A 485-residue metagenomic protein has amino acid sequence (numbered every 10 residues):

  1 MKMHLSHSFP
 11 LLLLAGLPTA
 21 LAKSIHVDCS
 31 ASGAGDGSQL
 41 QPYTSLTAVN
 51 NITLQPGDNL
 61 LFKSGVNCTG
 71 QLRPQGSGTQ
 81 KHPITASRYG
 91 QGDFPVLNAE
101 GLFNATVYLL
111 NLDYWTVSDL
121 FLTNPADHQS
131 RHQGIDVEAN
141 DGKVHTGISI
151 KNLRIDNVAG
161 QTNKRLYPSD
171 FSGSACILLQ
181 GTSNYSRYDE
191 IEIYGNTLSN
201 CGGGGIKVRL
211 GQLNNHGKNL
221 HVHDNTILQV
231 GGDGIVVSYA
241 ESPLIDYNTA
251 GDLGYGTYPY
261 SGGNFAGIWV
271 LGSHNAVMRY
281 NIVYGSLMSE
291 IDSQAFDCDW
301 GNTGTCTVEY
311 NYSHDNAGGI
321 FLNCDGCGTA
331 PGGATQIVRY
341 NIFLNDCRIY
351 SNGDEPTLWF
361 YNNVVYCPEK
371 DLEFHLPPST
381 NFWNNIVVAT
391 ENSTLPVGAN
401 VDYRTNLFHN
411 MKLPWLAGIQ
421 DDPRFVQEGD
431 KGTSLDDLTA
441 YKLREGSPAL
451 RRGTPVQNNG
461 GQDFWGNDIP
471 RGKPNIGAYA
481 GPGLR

Functional and structural regions predicted by a protein language model:
M1-A20: Fungal secretory targeting signals
V27-K63, N67-R73, S447, W465 (+2 more regions): Acidic Gly/Asp/Thr-rich repetitive segments characteristic of extracellular carbohydrate-active and adhesion proteins
A31-S32, Y43, L61-K63, T69-G70 (+4 more regions): Right-handed parallel beta-helix/beta-spiral solenoid domain characteristic of secreted/periplasmic
Q55, K63, G76, K81 (+31 more regions): Parallel beta-helix/beta-solenoid
G70, Q75, T307-A440: Predominantly extracellular beta-rich ligand-binding scaffolds that present long acidic/polar faces for carbohydrate
R73-P74, E100-Y108, H128-D141, N163-I191 (+8 more regions): Extracellular beta-strand/beta-solenoid scaffold signature
W415-G483: C-terminal accessory segments
